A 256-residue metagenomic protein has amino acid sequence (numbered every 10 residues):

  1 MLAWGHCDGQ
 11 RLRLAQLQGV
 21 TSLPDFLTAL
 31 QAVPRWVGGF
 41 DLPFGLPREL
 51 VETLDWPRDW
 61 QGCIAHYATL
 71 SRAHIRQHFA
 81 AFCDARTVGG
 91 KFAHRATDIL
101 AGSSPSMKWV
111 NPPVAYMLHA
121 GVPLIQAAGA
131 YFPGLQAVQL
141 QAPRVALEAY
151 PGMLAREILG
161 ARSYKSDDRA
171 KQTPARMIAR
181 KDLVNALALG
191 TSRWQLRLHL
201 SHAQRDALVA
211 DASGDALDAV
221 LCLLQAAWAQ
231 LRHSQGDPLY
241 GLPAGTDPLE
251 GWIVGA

Functional and structural regions predicted by a protein language model:
M1-A256: RNase H-like (RuvC/DEDD) metal-dependent nuclease/polynucleotide-processing core
